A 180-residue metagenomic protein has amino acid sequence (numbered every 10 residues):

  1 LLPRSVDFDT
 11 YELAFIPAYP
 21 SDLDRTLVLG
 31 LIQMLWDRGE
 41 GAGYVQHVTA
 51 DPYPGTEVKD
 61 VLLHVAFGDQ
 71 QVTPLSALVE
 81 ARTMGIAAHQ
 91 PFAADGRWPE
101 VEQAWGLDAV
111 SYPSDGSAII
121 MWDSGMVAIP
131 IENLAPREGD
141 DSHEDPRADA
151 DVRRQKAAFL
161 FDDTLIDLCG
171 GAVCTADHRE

Functional and structural regions predicted by a protein language model:
L1-E180: C-terminal subdomain of alpha/beta-hydrolase-fold enzymes, centered on the catalytic histidine and its supporting
